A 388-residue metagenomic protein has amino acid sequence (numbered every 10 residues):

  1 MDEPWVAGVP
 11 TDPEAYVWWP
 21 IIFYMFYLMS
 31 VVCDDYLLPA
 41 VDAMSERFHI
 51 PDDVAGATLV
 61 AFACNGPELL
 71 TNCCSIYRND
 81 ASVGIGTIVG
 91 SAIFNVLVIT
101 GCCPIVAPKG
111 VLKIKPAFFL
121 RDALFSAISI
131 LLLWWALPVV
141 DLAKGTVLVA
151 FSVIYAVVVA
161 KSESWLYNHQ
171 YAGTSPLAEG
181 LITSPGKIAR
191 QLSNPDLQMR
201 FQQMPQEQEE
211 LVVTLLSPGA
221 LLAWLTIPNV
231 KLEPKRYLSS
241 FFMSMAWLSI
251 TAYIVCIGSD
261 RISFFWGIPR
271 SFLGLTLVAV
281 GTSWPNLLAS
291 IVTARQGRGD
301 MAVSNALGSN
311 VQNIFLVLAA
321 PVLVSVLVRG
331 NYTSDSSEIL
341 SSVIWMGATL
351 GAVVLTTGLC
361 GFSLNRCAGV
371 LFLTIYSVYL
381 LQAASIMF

Functional and structural regions predicted by a protein language model:
M1-F388: Hydrophobic alpha-helical segments, chiefly the membrane-spanning helices and signal/signal-anchor peptides
